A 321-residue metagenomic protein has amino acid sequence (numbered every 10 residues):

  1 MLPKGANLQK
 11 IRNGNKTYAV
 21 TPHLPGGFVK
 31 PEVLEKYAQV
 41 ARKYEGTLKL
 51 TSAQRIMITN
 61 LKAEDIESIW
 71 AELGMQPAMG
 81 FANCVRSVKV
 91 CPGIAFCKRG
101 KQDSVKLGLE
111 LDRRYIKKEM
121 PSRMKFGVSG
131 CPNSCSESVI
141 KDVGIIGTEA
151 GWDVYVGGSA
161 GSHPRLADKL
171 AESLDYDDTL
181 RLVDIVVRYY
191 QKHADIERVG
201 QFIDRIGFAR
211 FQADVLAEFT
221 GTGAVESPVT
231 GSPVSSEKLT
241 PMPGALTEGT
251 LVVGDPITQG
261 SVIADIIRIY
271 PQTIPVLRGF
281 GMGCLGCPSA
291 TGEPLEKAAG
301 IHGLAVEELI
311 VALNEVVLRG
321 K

Functional and structural regions predicted by a protein language model:
M1-Y18, E226-E248, E315: Extended, compositionally biased intrinsically disordered regions at domain boundaries
K4-F28, K89-V90, G260-S261: Short glycine-/aliphatic-rich beta-strand segments at the starts of folded cytosolic domains
V20-E149: Small-residue-enriched alpha-helical segments and adjacent helix-cap loops that form tight helix-helix packing
Q39-R42, G46, G74-A78, I116 (+5 more regions): Generic secondary-structure signature for well-ordered alpha-helical cores
G46-S52, P121-R123, K192-R205, A224-G231: Flexible, glycine/charged-enriched surface loops at secondary-structure junctions
V128-N133, G200-A209: A glycine-rich phosphate-binding loop feature that marks nucleotide/adenosyl-phosphate handling sites
G130, S134, V139-E197: Mobile "lid/hinge" segments at catalytic clefts and subdomain interfaces of large enzymes
G244-K321: Domain-level signature for proteins that mediate thiol-based redox and metal-cofactor handling
